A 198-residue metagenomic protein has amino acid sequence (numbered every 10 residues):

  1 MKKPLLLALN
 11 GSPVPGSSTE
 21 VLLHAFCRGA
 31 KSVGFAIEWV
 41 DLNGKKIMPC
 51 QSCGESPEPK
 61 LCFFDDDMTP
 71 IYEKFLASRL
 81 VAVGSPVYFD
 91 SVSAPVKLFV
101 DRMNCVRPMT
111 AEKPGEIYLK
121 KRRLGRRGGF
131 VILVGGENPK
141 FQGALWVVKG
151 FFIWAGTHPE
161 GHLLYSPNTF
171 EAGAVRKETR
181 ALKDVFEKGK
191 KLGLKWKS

Functional and structural regions predicted by a protein language model:
M1-P108, P159, A172-S198: N-terminal beta1-alpha1-beta2 submodule of the flavodoxin-like/Rossmannoid cofactor-binding fold
F35, E112-G115, N168: Sparse recognition of residues in long alpha-helices and their boundaries
P108-H158: Short, glycine-/small-residue-rich phosphate/pyrophosphate-handling segment
P139-K140, F170-G173: Short active-site-adjacent structural elements
G161-N168: Beta-strand-loop-alpha "switch" segments that mediate conformational coupling across diverse proteins
